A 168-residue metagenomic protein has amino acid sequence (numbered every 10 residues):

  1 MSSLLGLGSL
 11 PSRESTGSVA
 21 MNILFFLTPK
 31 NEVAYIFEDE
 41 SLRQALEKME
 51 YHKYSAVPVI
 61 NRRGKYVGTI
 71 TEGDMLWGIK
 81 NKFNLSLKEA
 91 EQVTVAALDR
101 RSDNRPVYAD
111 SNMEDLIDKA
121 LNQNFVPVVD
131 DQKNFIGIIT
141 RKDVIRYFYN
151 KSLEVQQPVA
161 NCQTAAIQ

Functional and structural regions predicted by a protein language model:
M1-Q168: Tandem CBS (Cystathionine beta-synthase) repeat/Bateman regulatory domains
